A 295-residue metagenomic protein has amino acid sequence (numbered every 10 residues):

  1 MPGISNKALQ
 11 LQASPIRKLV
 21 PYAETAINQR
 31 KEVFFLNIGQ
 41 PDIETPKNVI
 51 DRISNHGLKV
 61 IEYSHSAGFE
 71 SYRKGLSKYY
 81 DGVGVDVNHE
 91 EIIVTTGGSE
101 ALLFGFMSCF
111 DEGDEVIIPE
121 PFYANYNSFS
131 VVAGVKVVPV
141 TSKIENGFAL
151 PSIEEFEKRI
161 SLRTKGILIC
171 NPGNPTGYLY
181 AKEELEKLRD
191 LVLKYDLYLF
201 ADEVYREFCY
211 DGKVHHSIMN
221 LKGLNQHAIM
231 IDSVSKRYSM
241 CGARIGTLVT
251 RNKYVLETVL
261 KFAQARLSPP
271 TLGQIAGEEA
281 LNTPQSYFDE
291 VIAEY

Functional and structural regions predicted by a protein language model:
P2, K7-G97, F104, A280-T283: N-terminal small-domain helix-loop-helix segment of the aminotransferase-like
A26-Q29, A133, K194-Y195: Helix C-cap/helix->beta junction micro-motif
V87-I92, E112-E115, R163, N225-A228: Short acidic capping loops at alpha-helix termini that bridge into adjacent secondary structure
S108-S130: Conserved PLP-anchoring active-site segment centered on the Schiff-base-forming lysine
D114, V135, K194-Y198, N225-Q226: A short helix->loop->beta-strand "cap" motif at the edges of active sites that frequently abuts
S142-K213: Active-site phosphate-binding strand-loop segment of PLP-dependent enzymes
L221, Q226-A293: Conserved core segment of the aminotransferase class I/II
